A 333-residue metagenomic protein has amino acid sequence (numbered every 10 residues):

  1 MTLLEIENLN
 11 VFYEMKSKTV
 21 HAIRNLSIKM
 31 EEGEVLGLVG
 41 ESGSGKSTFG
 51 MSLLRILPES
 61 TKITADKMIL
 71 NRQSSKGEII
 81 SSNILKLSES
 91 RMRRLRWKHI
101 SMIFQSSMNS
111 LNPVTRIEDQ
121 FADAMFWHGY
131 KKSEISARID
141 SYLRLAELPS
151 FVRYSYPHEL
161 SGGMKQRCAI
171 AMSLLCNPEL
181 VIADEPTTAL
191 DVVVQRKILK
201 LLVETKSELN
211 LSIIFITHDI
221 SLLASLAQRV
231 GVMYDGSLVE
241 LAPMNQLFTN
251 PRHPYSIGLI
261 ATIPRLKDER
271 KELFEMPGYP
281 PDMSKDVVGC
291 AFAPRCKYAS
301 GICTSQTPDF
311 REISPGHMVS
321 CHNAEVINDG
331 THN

Functional and structural regions predicted by a protein language model:
V39-G40: The feature captures the beta-strand-to-loop junction immediately N-terminal to the Walker
R55, I182, P186, L190-K271: P-loop NTP-binding/switch modules centered on Walker-like glycine-rich loops
K67-R94, K131, L247: ABC ATPase NBD Q-loop/coupling interface
G77, S81, R153, P243-N333: Short catalytic/signature loops enriched in Gly
S133-F151, I260: Conserved ABC ATPase "signature" region
Y156-L160, M164: Conserved ABC ATPase signature
L175-E179: A short, proline-enriched helix->beta-strand linker immediately N-terminal to the Walker B motif in ABC-type P-loop
